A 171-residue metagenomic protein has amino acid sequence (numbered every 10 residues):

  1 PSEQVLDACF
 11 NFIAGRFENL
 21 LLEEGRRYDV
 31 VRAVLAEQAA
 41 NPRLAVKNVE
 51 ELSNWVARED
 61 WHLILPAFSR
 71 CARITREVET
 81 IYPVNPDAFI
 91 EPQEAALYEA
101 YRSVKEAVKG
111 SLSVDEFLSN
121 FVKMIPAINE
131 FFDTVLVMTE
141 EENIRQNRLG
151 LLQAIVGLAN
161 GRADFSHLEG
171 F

Functional and structural regions predicted by a protein language model:
P1-F171: Amphipathic alpha-helical "coupling" segments that flank catalytic cores
